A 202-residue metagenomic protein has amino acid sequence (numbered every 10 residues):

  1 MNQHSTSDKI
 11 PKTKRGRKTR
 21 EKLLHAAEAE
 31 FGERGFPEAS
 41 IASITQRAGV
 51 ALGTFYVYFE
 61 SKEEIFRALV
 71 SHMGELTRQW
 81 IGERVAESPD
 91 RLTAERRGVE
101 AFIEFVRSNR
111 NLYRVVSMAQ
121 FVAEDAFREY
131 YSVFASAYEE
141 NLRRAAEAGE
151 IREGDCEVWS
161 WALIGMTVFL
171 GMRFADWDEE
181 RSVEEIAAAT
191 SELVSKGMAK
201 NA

Functional and structural regions predicted by a protein language model:
M1-I10, E104-S108, S136-E147, M166 (+2 more regions): C-terminal peripheral helix-coil segments that are non-catalytic and often amphipathic
T19-E28, I44, I65, L69-T77 (+2 more regions): Generic hydrophobic, amphipathic alpha-helix propensity
K22, E30-E64, A68: Helix-turn-helix
E33-P37, S88, N109, A148: Short coil/turn segments at alpha/beta junctions that flank glycine-rich nucleotide-binding fingerprints
F59, M118-V122: Short helix-capping/turn signature of helix-turn-helix
A68, Q79-S108, W159-L163, E184-A187: Hydrophobic alpha-helical connector segments
E75-R78, E124-A148, E157-W161, F169: Amphipathic alpha-helical packing segments from all-alpha helical-bundle domains
